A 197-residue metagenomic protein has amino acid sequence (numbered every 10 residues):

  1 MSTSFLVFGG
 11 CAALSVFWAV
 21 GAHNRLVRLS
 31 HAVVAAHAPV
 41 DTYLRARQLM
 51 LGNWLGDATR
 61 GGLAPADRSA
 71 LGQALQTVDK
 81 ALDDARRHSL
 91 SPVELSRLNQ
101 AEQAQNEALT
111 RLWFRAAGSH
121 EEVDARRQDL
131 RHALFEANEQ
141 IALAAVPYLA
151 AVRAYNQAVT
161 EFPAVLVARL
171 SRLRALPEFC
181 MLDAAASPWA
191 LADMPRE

Functional and structural regions predicted by a protein language model:
S2-E197: A helix-centric hydrophobic-segment signal that preferentially recognizes long, alpha-helical stretches used
